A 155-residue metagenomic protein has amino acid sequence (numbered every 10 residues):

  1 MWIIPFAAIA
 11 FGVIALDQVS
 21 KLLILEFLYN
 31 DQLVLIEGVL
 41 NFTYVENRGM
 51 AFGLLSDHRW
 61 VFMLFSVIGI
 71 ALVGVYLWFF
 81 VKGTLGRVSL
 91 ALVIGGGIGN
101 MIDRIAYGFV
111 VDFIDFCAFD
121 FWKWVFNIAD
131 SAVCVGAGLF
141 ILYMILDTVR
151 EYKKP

Functional and structural regions predicted by a protein language model:
M1-P155: Alpha-helical transmembrane bundles and membrane-interface segments of multipass inner-membrane proteins
